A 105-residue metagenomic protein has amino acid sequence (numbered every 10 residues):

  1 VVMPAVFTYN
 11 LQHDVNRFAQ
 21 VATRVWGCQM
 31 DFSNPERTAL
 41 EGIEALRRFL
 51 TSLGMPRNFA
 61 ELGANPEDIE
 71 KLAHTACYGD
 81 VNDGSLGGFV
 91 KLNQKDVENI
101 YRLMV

Functional and structural regions predicted by a protein language model:
V1-V25, V105: Catalytic phosphate/nucleotide-handling subdomain of diverse soluble enzymes
V21-V25, Q29-V105: C-terminal charged capping/lid subdomain of soluble metabolic enzymes
